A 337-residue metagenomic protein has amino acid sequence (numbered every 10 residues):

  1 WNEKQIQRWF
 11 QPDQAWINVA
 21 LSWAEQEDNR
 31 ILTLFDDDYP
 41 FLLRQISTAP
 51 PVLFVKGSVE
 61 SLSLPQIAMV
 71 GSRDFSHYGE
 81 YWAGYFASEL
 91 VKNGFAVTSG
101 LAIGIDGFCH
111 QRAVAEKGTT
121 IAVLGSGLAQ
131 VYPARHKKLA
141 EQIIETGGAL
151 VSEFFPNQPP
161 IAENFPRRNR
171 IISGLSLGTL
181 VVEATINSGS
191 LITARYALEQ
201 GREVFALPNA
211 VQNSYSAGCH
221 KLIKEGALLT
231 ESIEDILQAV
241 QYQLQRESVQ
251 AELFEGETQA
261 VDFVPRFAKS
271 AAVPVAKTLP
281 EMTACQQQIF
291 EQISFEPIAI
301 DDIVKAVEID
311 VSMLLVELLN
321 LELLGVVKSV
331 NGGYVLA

Functional and structural regions predicted by a protein language model:
W1-P40: Accessory alpha-helical DNA-binding modules that contact the DNA backbone or grooves
E25, R30-A337: Glycine-biased, small-residue-rich flexible motifs in mid-sequence functional cores and linkers
